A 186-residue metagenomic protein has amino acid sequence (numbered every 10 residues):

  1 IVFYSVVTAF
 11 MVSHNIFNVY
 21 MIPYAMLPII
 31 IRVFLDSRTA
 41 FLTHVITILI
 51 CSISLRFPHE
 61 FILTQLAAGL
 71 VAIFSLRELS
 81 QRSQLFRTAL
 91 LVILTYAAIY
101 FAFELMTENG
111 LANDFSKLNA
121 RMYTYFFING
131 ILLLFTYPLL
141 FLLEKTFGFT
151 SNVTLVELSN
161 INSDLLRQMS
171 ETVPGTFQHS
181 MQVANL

Functional and structural regions predicted by a protein language model:
V2-F177, M181: Generic detector of multi-pass transmembrane helix bundles and their immediately adjacent loops in polytopic membrane
Q182-L186: An active-site-proximal "capping" alpha-helix that borders the catalytic cofactor pocket
